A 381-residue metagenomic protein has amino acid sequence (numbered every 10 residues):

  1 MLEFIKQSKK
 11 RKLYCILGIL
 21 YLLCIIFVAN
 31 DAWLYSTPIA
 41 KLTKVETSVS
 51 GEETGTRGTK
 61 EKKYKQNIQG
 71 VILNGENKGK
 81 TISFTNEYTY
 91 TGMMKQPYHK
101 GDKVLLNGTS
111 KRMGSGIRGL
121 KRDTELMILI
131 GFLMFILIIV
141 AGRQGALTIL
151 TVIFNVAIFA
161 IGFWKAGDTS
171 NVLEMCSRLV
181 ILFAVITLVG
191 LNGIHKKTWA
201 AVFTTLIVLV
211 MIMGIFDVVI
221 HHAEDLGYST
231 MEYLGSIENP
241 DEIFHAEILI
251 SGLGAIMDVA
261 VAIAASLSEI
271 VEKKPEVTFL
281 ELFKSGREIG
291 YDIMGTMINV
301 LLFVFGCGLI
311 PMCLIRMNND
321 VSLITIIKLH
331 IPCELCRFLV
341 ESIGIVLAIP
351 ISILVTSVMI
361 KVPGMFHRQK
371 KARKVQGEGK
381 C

Functional and structural regions predicted by a protein language model:
M1-I39: Hydrophobic secretory-pathway targeting helix
I39-Y98: Membrane-cytosol interface segments
T89-M127: Extended, hydrophilic extramembrane loops/domains of integral membrane proteins
L106-R118, F132-Q144, I161-S170, E269: Short juxtamembrane and helix-loop transition motifs at transmembrane-helix boundaries in membrane proteins
M134, R143-Y233, E238-S251, A255: Transmembrane alpha-helical segments that form the functional core of multipass membrane systems
N155, M175, I207-I212, H245 (+5 more regions): Hydrophobic alpha-helical transmembrane segments of multipass membrane transporters and ion channels, focusing on
D258, L267-C313: Helical hairpin unit composed of two closely spaced alpha helices linked by a short loop
D292-G295, V304-C381: Hydrophobic alpha-helical transmembrane segments of membrane transport and translocation systems, primarily multi-pass
